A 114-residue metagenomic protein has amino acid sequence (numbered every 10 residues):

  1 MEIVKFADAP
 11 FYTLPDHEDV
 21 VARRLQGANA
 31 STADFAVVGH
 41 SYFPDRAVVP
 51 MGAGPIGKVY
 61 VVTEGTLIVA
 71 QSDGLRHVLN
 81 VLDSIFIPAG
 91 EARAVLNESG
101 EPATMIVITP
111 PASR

Functional and structural regions predicted by a protein language model:
M1-F35, P50: A short, N-terminal "cap"/entry segment at the start of jelly-roll beta-barrel domains of the cupin/DSBH fold
A22-G27, V37-G54, R76, A89: Conserved short histidine dyad/triad with adjacent acidic residue
S31-D34, F43-A47, E64-L67, P111-R114: Short, charged/polar surface micro-motifs in flexible loops or helix N-caps
H40-P44, G54-V69: Short, conserved beta-strand element in jelly-roll/cupin
S41, F86, E101-R114: A short hydrophobic beta-strand segment most commonly corresponding to one strand of the jelly-roll/cupin
V49-M51, V69-A70, I87, R93-G100: Short beta-strand His + acidic residue motifs that chelate non-heme Fe in jelly-roll/DSBH and cupin folds
A53, E64, Q71-D73, N97 (+1 more regions): Residue-level recognition of conserved beta-strand positions in structured domain cores
D73-A89: Short acidic-glycine-tyrosine-enriched beta hairpin
